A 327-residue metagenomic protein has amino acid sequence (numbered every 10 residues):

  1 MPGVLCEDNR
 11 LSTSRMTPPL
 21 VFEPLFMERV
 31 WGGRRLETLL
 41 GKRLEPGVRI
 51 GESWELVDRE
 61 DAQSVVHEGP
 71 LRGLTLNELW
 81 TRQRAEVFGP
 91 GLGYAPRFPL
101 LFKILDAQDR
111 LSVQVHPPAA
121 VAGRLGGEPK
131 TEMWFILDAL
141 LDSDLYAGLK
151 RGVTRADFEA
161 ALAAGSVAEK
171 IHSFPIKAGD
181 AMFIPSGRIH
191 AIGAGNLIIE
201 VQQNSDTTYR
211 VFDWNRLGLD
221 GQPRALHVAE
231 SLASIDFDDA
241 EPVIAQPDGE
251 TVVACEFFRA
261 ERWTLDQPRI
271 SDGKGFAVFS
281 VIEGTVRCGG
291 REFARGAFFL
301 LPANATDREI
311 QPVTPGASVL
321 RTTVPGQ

Functional and structural regions predicted by a protein language model:
V4-V153, D213-F237, A260, G326-Q327: Transition-metal
R97, L105-R110, P118-A119, E128-P129 (+4 more regions): Ligand-binding loop in jelly-roll beta-barrel domains
F102-K103, L111, E132-F135, S173-F174 (+3 more regions): His/acidic/aromatic-lined binding-pocket segments of jelly-roll/cupin-type domains and related regulatory beta-sandwich
R151-A164, D272-S280: Short, basic/aromatic beta-hairpin or loop at an interaction surface
A161-D206: Loop-centered beta-sheet repeat module
I171-M182, G289-A305: Short acidic-glycine-tyrosine-enriched beta hairpin
T207-F276: C-terminal amphipathic alpha-helical segment
P268-R269, G284-C288: Short beta-strand segments in beta-sandwich/barrel cores
